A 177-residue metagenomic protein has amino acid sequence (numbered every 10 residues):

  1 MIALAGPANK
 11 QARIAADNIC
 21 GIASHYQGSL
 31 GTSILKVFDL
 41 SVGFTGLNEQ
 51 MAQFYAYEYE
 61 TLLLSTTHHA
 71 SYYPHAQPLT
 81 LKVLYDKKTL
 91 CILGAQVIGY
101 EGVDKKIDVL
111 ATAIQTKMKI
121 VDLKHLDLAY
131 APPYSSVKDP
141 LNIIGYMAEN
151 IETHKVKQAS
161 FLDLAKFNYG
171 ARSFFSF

Functional and structural regions predicted by a protein language model:
M1-E101, P132-S136, P140-L141, G145-F174: Mid-to-C-terminal Rossmann-like scaffold of FAD/NAD(P)H-dependent oxidoreductases
E101-I120: A short, polar/charged loop-to-alpha-helix boundary motif
I120-L126, K138: Catalytic P-loop NTP-binding/switch module of NTPases
D127-A131: A short, acidic, flexible beta-alpha connecting loop/helix-capping segment that sits on the rim of active
